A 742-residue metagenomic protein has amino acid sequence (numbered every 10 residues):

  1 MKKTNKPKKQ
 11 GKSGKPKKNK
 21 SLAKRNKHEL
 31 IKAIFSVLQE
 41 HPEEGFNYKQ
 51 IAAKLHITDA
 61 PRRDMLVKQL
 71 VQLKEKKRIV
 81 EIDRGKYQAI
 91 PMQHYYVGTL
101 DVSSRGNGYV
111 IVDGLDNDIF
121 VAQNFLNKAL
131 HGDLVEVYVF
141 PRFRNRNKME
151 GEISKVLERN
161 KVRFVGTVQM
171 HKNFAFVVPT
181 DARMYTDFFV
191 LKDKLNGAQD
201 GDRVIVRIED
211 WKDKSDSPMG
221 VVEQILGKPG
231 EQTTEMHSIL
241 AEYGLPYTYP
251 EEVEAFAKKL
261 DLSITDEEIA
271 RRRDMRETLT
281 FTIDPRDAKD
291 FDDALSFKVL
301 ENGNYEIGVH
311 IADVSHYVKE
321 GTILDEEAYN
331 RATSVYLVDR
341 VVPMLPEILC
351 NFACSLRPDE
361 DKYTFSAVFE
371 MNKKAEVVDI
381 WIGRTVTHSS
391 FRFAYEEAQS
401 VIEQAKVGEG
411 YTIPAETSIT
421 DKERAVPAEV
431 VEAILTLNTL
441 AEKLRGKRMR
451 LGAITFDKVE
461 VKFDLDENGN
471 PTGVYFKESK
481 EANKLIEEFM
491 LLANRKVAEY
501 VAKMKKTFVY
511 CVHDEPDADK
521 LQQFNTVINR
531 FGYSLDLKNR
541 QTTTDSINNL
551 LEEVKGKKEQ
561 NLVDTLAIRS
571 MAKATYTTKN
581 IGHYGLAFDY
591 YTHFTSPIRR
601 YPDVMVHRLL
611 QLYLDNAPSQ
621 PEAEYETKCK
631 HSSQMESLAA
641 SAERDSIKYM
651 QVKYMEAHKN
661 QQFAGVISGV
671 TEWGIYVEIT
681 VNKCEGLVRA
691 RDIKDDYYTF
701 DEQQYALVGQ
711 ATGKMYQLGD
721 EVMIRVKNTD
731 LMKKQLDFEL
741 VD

Functional and structural regions predicted by a protein language model:
K2-G308, S315-T364, R392, S400 (+5 more regions): Charge-lined substrate channels and their catalytic hotspots, especially those that engage the 3′ end of RNA
A53, I205, W211-K212, S238 (+5 more regions): Electropositive polyanion-binding surfaces
N117-A122, M184-V190, K683-F700: A short macromolecule-binding patch
